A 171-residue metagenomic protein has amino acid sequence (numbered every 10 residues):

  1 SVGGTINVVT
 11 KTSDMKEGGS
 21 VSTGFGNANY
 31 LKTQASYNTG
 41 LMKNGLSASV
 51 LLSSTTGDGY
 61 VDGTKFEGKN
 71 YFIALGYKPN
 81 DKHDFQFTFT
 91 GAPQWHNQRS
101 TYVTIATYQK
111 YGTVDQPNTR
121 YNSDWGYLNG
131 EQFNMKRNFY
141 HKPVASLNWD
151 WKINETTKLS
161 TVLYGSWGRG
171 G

Functional and structural regions predicted by a protein language model:
S1-S22, L31-T39: N-terminal periplasmic accessory domains that precede and gate Gram-negative outer-membrane beta-barrel machines
V2-G4, T64-K65, Y102, K158: Short, glycine/charged-enriched secondary-structure capping and boundary segments
N7, S20-S22, F72, S146 (+1 more regions): Short aromatic/hydrophobic contact patches that present stacked aromatics for nucleic-acid/ligand binding
T10-G18, S47-T56, T119-G130: Flexible, solvent-exposed coil segments and beta strand-coil junctions, predominantly the extracellular/periplasmic
K16-S20, G45-S47, D84, K158: Outer-membrane beta-barrel architecture
F25-T56, V61-R99, A145-I153: Transmembrane beta-barrel wall of Gram-negative outer-membrane proteins
G76, D84-N148, G171: Acidic/polar loop-and-plug regions of large Gram-negative outer-membrane beta-barrel proteins
Y127, H141, I153-G171: Replace "related TpsB outer-membrane translocases also match" with "some related outer-membrane beta-barrels such as
